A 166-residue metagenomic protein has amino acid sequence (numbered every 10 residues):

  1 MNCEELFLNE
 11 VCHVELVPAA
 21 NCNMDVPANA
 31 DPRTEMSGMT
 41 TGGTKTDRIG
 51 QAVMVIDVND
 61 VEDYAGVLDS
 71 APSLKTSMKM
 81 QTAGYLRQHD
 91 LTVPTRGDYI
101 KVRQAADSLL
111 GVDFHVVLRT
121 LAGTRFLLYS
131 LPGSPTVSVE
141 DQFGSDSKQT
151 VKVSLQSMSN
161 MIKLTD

Functional and structural regions predicted by a protein language model:
N2-H89, P132-G144: Solvent-exposed edge beta-strands and adjacent loop segments that serve as assembly or binding interfaces
V11, A19-N21, V61, R96-I100 (+2 more regions): Generic structural motif
V14, L91-V93, V116-L118, L128 (+1 more regions): Generic structural hydrophobic/aromatic packing signal, biased to beta-strands
S77-I100, S145-N160: Oligomerization/assembly interface segments of phage tail-like spikes and tubes
Q88-T95, L121-T136: Short acidic, glycine/tyrosine-flanked loop/strand segments centered on an H-E-D-like triad
K101-L128: Short, acidic/charged, Gly/Pro-enriched secondary-structure junctions
L128-D166: Mixed-charge, glycine-accented linear interaction segment located at domain edges/termini
